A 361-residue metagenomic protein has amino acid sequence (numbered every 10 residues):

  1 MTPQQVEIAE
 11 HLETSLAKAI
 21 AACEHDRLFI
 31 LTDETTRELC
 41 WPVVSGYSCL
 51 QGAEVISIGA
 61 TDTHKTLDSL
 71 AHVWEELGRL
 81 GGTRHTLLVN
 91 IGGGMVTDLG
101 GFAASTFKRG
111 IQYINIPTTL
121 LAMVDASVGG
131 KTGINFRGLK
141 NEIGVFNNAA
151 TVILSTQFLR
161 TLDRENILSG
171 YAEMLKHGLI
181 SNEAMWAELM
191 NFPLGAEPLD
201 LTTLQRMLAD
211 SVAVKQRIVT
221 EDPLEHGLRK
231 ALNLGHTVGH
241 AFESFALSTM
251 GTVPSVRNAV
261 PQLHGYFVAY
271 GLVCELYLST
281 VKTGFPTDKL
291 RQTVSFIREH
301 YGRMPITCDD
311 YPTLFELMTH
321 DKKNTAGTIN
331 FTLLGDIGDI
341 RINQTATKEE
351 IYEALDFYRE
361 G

Functional and structural regions predicted by a protein language model:
M1-L87: ATP/NTP phosphate-donor binding region
A22, G81-T83, T106-F107, N135-F136 (+4 more regions): Solvent-exposed alpha-helices and their adjacent loops that cap or buttress functional pockets in soluble metabolic
I30, T66, P117, S155 (+3 more regions): Residue-level signal for inorganic ion chemistry
G78-G82, N148-T151, Q157-R164, A172-A184 (+9 more regions): Generic secondary-structure signature for well-ordered alpha-helical cores
M95-F102, M123, H240-A241: Short glycine/serine/threonine-rich phosphate/pyrophosphate-binding segments that cradle anionic phosphate groups
F102-G195: A glycine/threonine-rich phosphate-anchoring loop and its flanking beta-alpha core in nucleotide/phosphate-binding
M174, T287-G361: C-terminal charged capping/lid subdomain of soluble metabolic enzymes
E188, F192-P312: Active-site segments that bind and position negatively charged phosphate/pyrophosphate groups
